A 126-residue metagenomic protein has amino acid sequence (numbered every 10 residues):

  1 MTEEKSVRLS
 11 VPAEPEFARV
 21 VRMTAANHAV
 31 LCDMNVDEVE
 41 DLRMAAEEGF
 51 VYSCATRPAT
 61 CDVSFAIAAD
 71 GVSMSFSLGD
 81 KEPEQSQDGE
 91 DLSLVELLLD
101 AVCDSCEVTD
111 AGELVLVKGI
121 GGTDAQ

Functional and structural regions predicted by a protein language model:
M1-R8, Y52-Q126: Conserved beta-strand-loop-beta-strand hairpin that lines the nucleotide-binding pocket of ATP/GTP-utilizing enzymes
R8-R19: STAS-typified acidic loop motif
A13, R43-A46, D80: Generic secondary-structure microfeatures
P15, C32-V36, R57: Residues at alpha-helix boundaries and short interhelical turns
A18, R22-M23, A66-A68: Short hydrophobic/aromatic-rich motifs at helix boundaries and adjacent loops
R22-E47: Conserved short strand/loop->alpha-helix "switch" segment adjacent to the catalytic nucleotide/phosphoryl-transfer site
